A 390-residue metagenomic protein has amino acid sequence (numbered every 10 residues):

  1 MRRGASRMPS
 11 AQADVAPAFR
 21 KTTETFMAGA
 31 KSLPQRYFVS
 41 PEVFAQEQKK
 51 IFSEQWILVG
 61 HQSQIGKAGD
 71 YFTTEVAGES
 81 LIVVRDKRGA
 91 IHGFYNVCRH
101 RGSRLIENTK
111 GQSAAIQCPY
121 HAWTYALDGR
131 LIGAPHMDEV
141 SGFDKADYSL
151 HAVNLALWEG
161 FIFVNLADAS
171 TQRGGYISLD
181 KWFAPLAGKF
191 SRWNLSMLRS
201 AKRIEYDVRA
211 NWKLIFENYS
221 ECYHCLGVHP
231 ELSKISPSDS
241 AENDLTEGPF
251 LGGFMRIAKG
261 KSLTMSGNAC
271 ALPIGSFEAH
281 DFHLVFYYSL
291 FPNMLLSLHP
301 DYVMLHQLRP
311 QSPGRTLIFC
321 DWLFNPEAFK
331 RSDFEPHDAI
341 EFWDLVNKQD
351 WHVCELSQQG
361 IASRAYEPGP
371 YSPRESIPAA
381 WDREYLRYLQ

Functional and structural regions predicted by a protein language model:
R2-N108, N154-L155: N-terminal pre-ligand scaffold of iron-sulfur
R3-A5, A156, F161-Q390: C-terminal catalytic domain of Rieske-type non-heme iron oxygenases
Q12-P41, S103-Q117, H151-A152, P237-L272: N-terminal short leaders/motifs
G29, L33, R101, L127 (+6 more regions): Glycine-rich, flexible loop/turn motifs
E54-G66, A134-D138, Y288-P292: Short Pro/Gly-enriched beta-strand edge/turn motifs at strand-loop
G60-K67, D144-K145, H283-Y287, D321-W322: Short linear motifs in intrinsically disordered
Q64-K181, P185: Rieske [2Fe-2S] iron-sulfur-binding domain
